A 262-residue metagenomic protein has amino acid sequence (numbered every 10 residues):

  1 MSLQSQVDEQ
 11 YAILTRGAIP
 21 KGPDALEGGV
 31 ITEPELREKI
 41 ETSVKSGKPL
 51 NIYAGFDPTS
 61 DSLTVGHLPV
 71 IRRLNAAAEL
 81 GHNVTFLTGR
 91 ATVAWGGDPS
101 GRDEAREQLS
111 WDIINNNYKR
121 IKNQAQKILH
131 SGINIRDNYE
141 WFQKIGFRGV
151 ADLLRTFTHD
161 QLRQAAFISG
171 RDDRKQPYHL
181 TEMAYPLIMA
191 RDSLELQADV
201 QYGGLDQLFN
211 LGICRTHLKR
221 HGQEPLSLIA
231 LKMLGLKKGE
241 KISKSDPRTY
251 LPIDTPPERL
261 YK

Functional and structural regions predicted by a protein language model:
M1-P58, G222-P225, I229, E240 (+3 more regions): Non-catalytic terminal extensions that flank enzyme cores
L36-G97, Y202-L205, C214: N-terminal catalytic cores of NTP/NDP-binding nucleotidyl/phosphoryl-transfer enzymes
N75-A125: Active-site rim/loop-helix segments in enzyme catalytic domains that contact anionic ligands
G89, I229-K232: Catalytic beta-strand/loop signature of glycosyltransferases that borders the donor
G96-S100, I145-A151, E240-I242: Short acidic, glycine/serine/threonine-rich loops at helix termini
E104-L109, N138, F142, R174-K175 (+2 more regions): Conserved phosphate-binding loops in nucleotide/dinucleotide-binding enzymes
E107-A230: Divalent-metal (Mg2+/Mn2+/Ca2+)-assisted nucleotide/phosphate chemistry catalytic cores
